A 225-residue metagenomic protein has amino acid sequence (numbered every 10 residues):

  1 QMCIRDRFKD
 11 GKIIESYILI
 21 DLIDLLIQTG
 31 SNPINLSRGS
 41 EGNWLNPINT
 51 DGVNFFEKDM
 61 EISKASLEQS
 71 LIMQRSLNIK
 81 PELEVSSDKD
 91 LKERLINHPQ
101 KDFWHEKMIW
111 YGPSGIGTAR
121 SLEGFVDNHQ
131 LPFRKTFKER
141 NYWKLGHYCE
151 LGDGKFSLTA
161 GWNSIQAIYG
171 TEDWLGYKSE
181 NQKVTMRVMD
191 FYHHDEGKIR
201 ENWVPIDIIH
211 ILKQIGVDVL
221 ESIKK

Functional and structural regions predicted by a protein language model:
Q1-K225: C-terminal and inter-domain tail/linker signature
